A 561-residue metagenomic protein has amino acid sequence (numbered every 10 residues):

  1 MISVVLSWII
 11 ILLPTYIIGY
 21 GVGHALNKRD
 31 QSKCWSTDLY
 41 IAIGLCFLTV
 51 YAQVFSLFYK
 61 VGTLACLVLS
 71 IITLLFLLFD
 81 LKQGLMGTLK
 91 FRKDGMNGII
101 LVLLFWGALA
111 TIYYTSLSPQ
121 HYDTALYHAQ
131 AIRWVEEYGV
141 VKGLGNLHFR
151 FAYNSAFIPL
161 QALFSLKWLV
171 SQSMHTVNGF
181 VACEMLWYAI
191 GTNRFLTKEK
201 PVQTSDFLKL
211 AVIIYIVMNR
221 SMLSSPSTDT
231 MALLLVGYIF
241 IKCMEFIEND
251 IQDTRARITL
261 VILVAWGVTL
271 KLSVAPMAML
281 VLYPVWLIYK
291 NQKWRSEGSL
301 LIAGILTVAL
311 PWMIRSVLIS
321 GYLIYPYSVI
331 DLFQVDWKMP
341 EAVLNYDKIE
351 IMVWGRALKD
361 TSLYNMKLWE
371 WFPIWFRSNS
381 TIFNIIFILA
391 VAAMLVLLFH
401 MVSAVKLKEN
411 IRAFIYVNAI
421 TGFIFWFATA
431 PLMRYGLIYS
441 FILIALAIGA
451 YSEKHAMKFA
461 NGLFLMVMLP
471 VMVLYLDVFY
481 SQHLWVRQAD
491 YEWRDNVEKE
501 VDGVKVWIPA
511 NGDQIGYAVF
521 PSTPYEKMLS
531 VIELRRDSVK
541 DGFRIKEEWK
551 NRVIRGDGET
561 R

Functional and structural regions predicted by a protein language model:
M1-F91: Membrane-embedded, hydrophobic transmembrane alpha-helices
I17, G21-A25, V181-T197, M366-K408: Hydrophobic, aromatic-rich transmembrane alpha-helices and their immediate juxtamembrane boundary segments
Q53-S56, R220-S221, A256-L272, P276-Y283 (+3 more regions): Membrane-interface alpha helices of multi-pass inner-membrane proteins
F91, M277-I305, L446, S452-K454: Perimembrane helix-loop-helix junctions
G98-A110, I288-Y289, K293-V317, L332-F333 (+1 more regions): Hydrophobic alpha-helical membrane-interfacial segments at the cytosolic entry of transmembrane helices
A110-S205, L223-S225: Active-site lumenal/periplasmic loops and adjacent helix-entry segments of GT-C-fold, multi-pass membrane
S116-P119, L160, G298-R377, L474-D477 (+1 more regions): Membrane-lumen/periplasm interface segments of specific transmembrane helices in polyprenyl phosphate-linked
F333-T361, A460-R561: Intrinsically disordered, polar/acidic, low-complexity terminal segments
